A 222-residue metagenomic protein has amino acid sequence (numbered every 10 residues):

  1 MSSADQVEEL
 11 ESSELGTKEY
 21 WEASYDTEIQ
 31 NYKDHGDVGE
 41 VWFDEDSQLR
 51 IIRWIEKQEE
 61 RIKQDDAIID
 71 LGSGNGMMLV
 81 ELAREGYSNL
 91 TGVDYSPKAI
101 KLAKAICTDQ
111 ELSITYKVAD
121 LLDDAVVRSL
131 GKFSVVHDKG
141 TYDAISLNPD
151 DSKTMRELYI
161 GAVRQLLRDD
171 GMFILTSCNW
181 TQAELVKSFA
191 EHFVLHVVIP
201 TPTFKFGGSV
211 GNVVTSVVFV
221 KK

Functional and structural regions predicted by a protein language model:
V41-Q64: Conserved alpha-helix/loop element of class I SAM-dependent methyltransferases that forms part of the SAM/SAH-binding
N75-G86: Conserved SAM-binding loop of SAM-dependent methyltransferases across substrates and taxa, primarily the Class I
N89-D94: Conserved SAM-binding motif I beta-strand of class I
A103-K104: Conserved SAM-binding loop
Q110-D123: Conserved SAM-binding strand-loop segment of SAM-dependent methyltransferases
V126-V136: A short acidic, Gly/Pro-enriched loop at the edge of an enzyme's catalytic core that lines a small-molecule cofactor
K153-D169: A short glycine-rich, Lys/Arg-flanked "PGG" loop and its adjoining helix->strand segment in the class I
Q182-K222: Class I S-adenosyl-L-methionine
